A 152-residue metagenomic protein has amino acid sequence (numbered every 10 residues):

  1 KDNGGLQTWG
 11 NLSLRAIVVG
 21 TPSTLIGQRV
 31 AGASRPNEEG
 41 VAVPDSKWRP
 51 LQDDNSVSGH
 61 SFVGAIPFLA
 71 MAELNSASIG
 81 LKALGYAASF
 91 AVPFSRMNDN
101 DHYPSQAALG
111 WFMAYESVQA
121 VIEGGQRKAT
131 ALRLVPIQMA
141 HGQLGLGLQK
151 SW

Functional and structural regions predicted by a protein language model:
N3-N11, A16-W152: Replace "edges of transmembrane helices
